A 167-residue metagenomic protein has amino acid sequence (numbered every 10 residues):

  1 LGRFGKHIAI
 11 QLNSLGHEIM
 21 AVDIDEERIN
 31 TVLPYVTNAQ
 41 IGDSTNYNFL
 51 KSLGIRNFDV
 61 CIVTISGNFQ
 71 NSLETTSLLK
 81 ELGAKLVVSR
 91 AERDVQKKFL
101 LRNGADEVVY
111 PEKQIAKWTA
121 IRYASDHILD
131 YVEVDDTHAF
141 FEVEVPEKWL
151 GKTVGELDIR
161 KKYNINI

Functional and structural regions predicted by a protein language model:
L1-I167: Cytosolic regulatory regions of ion transport systems
